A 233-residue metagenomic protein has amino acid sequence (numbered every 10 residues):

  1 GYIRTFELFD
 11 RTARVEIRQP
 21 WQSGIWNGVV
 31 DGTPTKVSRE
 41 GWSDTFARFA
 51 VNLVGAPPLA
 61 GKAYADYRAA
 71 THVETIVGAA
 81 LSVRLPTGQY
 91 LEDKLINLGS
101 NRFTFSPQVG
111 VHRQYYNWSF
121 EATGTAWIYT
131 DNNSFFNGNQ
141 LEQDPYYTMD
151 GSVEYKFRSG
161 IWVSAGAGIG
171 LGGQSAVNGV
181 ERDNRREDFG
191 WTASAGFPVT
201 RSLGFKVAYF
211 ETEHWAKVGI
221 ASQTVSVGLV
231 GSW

Functional and structural regions predicted by a protein language model:
G1, W42-F46, R102-S106, Y146-T148 (+2 more regions): Transmembrane beta-barrel architecture of outer-membrane proteins
G1-L8, T12-R14: N-terminal low-complexity, intrinsically disordered segments
G1-R4, A47-L53, L81, P107-R113 (+5 more regions): Residues on the lipid-exposed face of transmembrane beta-strands in outer-membrane beta-barrel proteins
D10, S38-W42, K206, S222: Generic structural signal for well-ordered secondary structure
D10-A13, A56-L59, N117-F120, G160-V163 (+1 more regions): Repeated loop/turn-to-beta-strand initiation elements of outer-membrane beta-barrel proteins
R14, P20-E142: Outer-membrane pore/translocation modules
N132-W233: Outer membrane beta-barrel transmembrane domains
